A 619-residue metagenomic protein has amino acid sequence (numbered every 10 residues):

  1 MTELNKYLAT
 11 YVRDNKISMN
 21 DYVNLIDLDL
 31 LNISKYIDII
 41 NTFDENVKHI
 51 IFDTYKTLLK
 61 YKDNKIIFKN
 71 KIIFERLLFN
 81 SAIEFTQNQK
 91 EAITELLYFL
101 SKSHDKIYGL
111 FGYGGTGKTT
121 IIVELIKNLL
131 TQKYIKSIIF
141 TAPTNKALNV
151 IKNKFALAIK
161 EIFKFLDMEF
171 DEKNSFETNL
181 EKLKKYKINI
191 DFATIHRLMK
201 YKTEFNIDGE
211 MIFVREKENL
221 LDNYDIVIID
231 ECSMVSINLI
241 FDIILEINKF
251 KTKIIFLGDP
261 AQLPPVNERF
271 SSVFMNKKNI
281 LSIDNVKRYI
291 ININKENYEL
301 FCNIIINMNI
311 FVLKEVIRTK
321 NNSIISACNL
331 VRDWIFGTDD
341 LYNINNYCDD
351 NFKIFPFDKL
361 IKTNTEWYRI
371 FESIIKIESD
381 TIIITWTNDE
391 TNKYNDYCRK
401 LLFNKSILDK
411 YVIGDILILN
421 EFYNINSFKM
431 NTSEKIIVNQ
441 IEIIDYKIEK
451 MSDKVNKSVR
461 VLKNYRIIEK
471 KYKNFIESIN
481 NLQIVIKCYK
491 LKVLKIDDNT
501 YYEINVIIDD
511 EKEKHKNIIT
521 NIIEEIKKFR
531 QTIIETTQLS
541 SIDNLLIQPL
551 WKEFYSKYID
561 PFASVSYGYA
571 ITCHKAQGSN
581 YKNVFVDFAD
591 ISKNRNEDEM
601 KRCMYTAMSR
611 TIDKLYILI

Functional and structural regions predicted by a protein language model:
Y22-I33: Short amphipathic alpha-helical heptad-repeat segments
F68-A82, F111: Conserved adenine-nucleotide phosphate-binding loops and their immediately adjacent elements
A82-L97: N-terminal pre-P-loop "Q-motif" helix
L96, A261-T432, E442-H515: Conserved helicase motor core of P-loop NTPases
Y98-D105: Phosphate-binding P-loop
K106-N345: ASCE P-loop NTPase helicase motor core
L419, V438, N583-V586: A generic structural signal for residues embedded in beta-strands
K457-I619: C-terminal accessory regions
